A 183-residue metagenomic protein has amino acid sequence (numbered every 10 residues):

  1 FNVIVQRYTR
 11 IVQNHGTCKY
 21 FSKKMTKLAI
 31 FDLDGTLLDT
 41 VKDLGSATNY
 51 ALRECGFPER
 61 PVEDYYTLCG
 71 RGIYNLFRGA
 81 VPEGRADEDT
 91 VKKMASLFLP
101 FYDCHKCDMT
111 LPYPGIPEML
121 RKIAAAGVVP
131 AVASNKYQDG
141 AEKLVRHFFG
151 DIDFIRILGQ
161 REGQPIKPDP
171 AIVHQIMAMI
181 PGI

Functional and structural regions predicted by a protein language model:
F1-F31: Non-catalytic pre-domain segments flanking phosphatase-related domains
Q6-T9, N135, I155: Short, intrinsically disordered low-complexity segments
K24-E118, A126-V128, D139-E142, G150-D151: N-terminal helical cap/lid subdomain that shapes the substrate entry/recognition surface in HAD-like hydrolases
D108-L111, Y137-I183: Substrate-recognition "cap/lid" segment bordering the active-site pocket of phosphatases
